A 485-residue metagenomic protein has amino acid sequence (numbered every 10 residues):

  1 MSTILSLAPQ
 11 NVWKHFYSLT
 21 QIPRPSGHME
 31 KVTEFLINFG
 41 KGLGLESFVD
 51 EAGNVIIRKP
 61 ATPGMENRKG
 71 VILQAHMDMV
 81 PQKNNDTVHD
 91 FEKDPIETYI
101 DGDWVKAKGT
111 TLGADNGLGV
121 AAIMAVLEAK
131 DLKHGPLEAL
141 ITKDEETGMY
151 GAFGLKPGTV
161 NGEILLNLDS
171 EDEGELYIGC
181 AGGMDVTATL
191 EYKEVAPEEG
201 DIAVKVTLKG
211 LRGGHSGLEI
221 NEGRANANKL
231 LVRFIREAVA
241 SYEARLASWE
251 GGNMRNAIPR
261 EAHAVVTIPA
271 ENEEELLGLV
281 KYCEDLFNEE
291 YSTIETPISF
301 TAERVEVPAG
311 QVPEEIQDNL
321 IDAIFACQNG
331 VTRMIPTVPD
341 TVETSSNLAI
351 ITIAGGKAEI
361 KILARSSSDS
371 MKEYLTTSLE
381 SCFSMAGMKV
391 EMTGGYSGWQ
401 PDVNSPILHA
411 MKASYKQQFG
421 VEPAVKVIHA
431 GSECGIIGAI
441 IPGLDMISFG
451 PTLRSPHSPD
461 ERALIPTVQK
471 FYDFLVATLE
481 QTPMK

Functional and structural regions predicted by a protein language model:
T3-D103: Acidic/His- and Gly-rich active-site-bordering loop/insert found across diverse amide/peptide-bond hydrolases
V12, P336, E343-A358, E422-A477: Zn-dependent metallopeptidase/amidohydrolase metal-coordination segment
P23, D103-K106, E146-T147, F153-R365: Midchain, well-structured core segments that form catalytic/ion-binding scaffolds
I37, R224-S241, A270-E273, D318-F325 (+5 more regions): His/Asp/Glu-rich mid-to-C-terminal helical/loop segments that flank catalytic regions of hydrolases
M65-E163, T189, A203, Q328-V342 (+2 more regions): Active-site metal-coordination/substrate-binding segment of hydrolases, especially metallo-dependent peptidases
M77-M79, W104, L140-G148, D169-E173 (+3 more regions): Acidic, glycine-rich active-site loops and adjacent beta-strand->loop/helix elements that engage anionic groups
E219, N226-N228, V232-W249, P401-L444: Active-site-adjacent substrate-binding region of metalloamidase/peptidase-like peptide-processing proteins
T341-K426: Substrate-recognition/cap regions that form aromatic- and gly/pro-loop-enriched pockets for small-molecule ligands
